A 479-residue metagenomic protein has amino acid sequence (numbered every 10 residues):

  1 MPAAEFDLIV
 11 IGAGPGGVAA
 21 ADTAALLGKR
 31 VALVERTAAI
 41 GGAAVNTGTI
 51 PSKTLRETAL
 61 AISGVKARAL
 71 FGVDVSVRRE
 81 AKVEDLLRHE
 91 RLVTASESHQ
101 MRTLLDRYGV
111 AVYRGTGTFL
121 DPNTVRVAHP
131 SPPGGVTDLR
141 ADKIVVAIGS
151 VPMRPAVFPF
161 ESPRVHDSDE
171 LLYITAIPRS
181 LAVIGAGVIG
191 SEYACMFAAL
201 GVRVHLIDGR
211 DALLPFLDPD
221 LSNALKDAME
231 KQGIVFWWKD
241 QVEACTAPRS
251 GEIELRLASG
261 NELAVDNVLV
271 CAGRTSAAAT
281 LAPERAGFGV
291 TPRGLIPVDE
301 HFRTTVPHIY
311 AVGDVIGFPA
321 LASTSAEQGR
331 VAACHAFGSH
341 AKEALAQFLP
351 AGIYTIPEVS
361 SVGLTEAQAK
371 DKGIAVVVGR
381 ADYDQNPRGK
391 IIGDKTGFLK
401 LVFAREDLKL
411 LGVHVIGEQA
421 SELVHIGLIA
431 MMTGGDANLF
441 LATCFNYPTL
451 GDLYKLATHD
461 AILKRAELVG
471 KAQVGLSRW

Functional and structural regions predicted by a protein language model:
P2-F6, T23-K29, E35-I177, R210-L214 (+6 more regions): Glycine-rich flavin
P2-G14, I177-G187: Beta1/beta-strand and adjacent pyrophosphate-binding region of the FAD-binding site in flavoprotein oxidoreductases
I9-I11, G117, D138-G149, V183-I184 (+2 more regions): Short hydrophobic core segments
I9-T37, A43, I50, T54-A61 (+2 more regions): Flexible, glycine-rich terminal cap/loop adjacent to redox cofactors in electron-transfer oxidoreductases
G16-T23, A43, V165, G190-Y193 (+3 more regions): Short glycine/serine/threonine-rich phosphate/pyrophosphate-binding segments that cradle anionic phosphate groups
T49, I148-R203, I207, V235-F236 (+3 more regions): Glycine-rich dinucleotide-binding loop and its adjacent helix/turn
S76, H99, A111-R114, T118-P132 (+4 more regions): A Rossmann-like FAD-binding core segment of flavoenzymes
E161-P178, E262-H340, E422, I426 (+1 more regions): FAD-site-proximal beta/loop scaffold in flavoenzymes
